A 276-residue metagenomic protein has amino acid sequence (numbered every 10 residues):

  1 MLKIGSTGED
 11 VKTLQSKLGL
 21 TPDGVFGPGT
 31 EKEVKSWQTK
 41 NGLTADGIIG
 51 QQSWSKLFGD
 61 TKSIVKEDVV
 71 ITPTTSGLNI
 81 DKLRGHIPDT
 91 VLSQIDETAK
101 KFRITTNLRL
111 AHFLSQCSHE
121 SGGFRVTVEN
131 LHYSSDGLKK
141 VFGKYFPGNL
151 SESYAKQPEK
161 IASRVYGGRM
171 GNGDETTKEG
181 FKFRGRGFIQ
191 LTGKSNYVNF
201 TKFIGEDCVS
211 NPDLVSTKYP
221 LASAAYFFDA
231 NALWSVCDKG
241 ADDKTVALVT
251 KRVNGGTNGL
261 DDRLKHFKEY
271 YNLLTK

Functional and structural regions predicted by a protein language model:
M1-D60: Short acidic, glycine/serine/threonine-rich helix-capping segments at coil-helix boundaries
L2, T61-K101: N-terminal export signals and maturation junctions of secreted/periplasmic proteins
P28-N41, C117-E120, D238-G259: Acidic helix/loop microenvironments that form the catalytic cleft of cell-wall polysaccharide enzymes
K40-A45, K62-V65, H119-E129, N172 (+2 more regions): Secretory-pathway/luminal and periplasmic proteins that interact with or process carbohydrate-rich
A45, R103-F113, R125-N130, W234-L248: Surface-exposed patches in mature extracellular/periplasmic domains of secreted proteins
P73-I87, S118-F227: Peptidoglycan-targeting cell-wall enzymes and recognition modules
G205-N258: An amphipathic alpha-helical core segment
L248-K276: Low-complexity, Gly/Ser/Thr/Pro-rich intrinsically disordered linker/tail segments
